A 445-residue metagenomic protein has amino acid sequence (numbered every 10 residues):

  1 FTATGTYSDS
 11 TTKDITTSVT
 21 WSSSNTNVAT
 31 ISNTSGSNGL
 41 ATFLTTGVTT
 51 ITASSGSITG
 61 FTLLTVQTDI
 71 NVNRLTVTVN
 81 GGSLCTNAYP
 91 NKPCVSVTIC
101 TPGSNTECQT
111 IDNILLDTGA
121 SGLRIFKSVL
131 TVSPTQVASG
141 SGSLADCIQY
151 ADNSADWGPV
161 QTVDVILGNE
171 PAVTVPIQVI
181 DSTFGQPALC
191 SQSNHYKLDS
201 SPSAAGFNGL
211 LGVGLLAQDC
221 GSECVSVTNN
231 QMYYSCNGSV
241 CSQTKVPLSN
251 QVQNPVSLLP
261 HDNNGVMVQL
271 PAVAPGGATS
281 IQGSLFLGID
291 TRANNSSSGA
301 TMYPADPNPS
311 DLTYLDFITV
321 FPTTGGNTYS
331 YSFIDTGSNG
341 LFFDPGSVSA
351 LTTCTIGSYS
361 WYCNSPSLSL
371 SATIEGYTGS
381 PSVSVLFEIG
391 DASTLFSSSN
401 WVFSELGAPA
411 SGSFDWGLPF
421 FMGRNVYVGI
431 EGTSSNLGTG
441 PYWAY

Functional and structural regions predicted by a protein language model:
F1-D69: Extracytoplasmic soluble-region selector
F1-T2, L44-T50, P90-C94, C108-T110 (+1 more regions): Short, solvent-exposed loop/turn segments enriched in Ser/Thr/Gly
T68-N91, T174-T328, G438-W443: Aspartyl protease catalytic domain
Y89, C100, N105-Q109, L116-C190: Signature of the N-terminal lobe/flap region of pepsin-like aspartyl proteases
V97-S141, F207-L216, D311-Y362, G417: Aspartyl protease active-site motif detector
T118-L123, L130, S182-G185, L216-Q218 (+5 more regions): Solvent-exposed loop/turn segments at secondary-structure junctions within structured extracellular/periplasmic domains
K127-I166, D344-F396: A compact, surface-exposed functional segment
G379-Y445: Aspartic protease catalytic domain
